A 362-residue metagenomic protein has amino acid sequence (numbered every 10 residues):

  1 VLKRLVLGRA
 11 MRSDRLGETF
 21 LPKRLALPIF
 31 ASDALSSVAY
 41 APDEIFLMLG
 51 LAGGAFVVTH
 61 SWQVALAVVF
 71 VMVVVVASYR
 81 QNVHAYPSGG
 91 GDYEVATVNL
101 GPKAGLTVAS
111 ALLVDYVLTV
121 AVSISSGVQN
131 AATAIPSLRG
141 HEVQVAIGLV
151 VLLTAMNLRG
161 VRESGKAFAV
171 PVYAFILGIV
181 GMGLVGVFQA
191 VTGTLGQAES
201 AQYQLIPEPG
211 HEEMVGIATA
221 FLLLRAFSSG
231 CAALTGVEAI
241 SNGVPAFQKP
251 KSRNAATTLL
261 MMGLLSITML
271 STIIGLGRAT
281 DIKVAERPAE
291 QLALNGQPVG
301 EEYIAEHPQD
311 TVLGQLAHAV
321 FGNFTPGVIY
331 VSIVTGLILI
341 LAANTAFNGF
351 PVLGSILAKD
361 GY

Functional and structural regions predicted by a protein language model:
V1-L49, A77, S88, A96-K103 (+1 more regions): Membrane-interface "cap" regions at the ends of multi-pass membrane proteins
L7, S61, A77-K103, S125-I135 (+5 more regions): Flexible loop linkers connecting adjacent transmembrane helices in multi-pass alpha-helical membrane transporters
T19-F30, G101-L113, V145-G148, H211-F227 (+1 more regions): Select transmembrane alpha-helical segments in multipass membrane proteins
I45-F56, E94-N99, I124-E142, V237-T257 (+3 more regions): Helix-loop-helix connectors at the membrane interface of multi-pass transporters/channels
F46-T97, K103-V108, V122-L149, G178 (+1 more regions): Extracellular loop-to-transmembrane helix junctions
L153-T192, T258-M262: Membrane-interface loop-to-helix entry segments
Y173, V180-T235: Helix-loop-helix junctions that connect adjacent transmembrane segments in multi-pass membrane transporters
V187-Q197, L259-G314: Extracellular/periplasmic helix-exit of transmembrane alpha-helices
